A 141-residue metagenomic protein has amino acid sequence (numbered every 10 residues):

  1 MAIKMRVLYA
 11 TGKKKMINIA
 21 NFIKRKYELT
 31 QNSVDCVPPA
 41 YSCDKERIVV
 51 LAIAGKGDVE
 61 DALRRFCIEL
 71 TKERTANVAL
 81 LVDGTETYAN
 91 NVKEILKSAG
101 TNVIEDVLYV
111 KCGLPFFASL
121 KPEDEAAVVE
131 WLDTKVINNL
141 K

Functional and structural regions predicted by a protein language model:
M1, I17, E125-V129: A generic structural signal for ordered secondary structure
A2-T30: Short, charged N-terminal beta->alpha structural module
R6, R25-N32, K45-K141: FMN-binding flavodoxin-like domain, especially the glycine-rich phosphate-binding loop
